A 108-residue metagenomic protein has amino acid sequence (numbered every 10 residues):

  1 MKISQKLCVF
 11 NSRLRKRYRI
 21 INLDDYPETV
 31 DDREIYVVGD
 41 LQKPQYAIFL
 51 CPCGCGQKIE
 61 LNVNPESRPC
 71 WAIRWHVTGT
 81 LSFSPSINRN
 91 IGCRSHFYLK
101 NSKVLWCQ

Functional and structural regions predicted by a protein language model:
M1-I48, G56-Q108: Replace "small metal-dependent catalytic modules" with "small catalytic or cofactor-binding modules
